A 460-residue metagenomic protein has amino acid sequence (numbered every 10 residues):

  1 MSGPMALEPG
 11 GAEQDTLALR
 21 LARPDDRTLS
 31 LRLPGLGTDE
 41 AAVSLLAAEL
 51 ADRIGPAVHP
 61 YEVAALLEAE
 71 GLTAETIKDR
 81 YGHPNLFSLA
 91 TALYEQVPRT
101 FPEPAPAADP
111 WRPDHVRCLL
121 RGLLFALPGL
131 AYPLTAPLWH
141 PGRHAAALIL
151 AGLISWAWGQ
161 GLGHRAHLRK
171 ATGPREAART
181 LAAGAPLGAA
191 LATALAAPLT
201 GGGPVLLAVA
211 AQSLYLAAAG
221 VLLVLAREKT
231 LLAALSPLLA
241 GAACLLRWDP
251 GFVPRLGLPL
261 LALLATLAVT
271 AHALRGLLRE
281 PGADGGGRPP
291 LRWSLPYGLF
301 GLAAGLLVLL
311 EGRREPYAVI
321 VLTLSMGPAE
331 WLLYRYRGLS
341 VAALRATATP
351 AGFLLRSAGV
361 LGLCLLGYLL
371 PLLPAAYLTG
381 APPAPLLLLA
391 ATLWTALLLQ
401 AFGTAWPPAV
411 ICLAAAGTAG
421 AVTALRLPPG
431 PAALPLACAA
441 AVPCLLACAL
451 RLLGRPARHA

Functional and structural regions predicted by a protein language model:
M1-D114: Soluble N-terminal domains of membrane-associated systems
M5-L7, G11, Y61, E68 (+5 more regions): Transmembrane-helix bundle segments that line or gate the permeation/cavity pathway in multi-pass membrane proteins
L36-E40, R112-W139, L232, L239-G241 (+1 more regions): Long, highly hydrophobic alpha-helical transmembrane signal-anchor segments
T73-E75, L168-A177, R345-P350: Juxtamembrane helix-boundary/capping and inter-helix hinge elements in multi-pass membrane proteins
E95-Q96, T100-E103, L130-L138, Q160 (+3 more regions): Hydrophobic alpha-helical transmembrane segments
D109-L245: Core alpha-helical transmembrane segments of integral membrane proteins
P250-F252, L260-A460: Hydrophobic multi-pass inner-membrane translocation pores used for secretion and envelope-lipid/glycan export
